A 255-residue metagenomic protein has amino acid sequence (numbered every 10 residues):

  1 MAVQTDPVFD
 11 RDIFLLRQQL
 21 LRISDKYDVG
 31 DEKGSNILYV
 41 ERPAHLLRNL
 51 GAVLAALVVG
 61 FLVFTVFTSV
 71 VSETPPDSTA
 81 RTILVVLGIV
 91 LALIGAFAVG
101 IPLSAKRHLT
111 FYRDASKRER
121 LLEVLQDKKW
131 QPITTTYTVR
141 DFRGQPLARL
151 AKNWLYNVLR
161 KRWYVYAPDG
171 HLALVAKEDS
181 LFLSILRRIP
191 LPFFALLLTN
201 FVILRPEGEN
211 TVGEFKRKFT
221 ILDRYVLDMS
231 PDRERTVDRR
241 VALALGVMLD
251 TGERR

Functional and structural regions predicted by a protein language model:
M1-T136, F142-P146, K152-R255: Low-complexity or membrane-interfacial segments used for flexible interactions
